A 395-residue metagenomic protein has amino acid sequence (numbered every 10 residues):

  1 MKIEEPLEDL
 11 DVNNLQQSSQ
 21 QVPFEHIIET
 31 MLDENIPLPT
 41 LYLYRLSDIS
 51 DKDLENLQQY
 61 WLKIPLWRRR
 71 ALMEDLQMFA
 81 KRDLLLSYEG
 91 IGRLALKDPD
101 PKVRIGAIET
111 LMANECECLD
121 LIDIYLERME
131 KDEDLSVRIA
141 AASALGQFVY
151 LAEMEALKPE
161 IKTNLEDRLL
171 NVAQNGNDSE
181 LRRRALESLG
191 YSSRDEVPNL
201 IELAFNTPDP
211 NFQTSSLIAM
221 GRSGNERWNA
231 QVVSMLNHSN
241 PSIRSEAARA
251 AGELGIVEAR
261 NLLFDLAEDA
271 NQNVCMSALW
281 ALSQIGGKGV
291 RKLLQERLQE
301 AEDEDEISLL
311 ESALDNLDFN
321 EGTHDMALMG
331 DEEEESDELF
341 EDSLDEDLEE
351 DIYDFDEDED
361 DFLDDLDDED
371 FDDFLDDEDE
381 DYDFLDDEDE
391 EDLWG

Functional and structural regions predicted by a protein language model:
M1-E34, L41-R45, A80-R82, Q284 (+2 more regions): DE-rich, low-complexity intrinsically disordered acidic tracts
D9, N13, S18-H26, I49-W61 (+8 more regions): Amphipathic alpha-helical scaffolding segments comprising HEAT/armadillo-like alpha-solenoid repeats
T30-A71, D75-I91: Alpha-helical solenoid scaffolds in large eukaryotic transport, assembly, and signaling factors
I36, L66-R70, P101-K102, E133-S136 (+8 more regions): Alpha-helix N-cap/helix-start positions at coil->helix boundaries
T40, R70-E74, I105-G106, I139-S143 (+7 more regions): Alpha-solenoid HEAT/ARM repeat scaffold
E74, E109, S143-Q147, E187 (+4 more regions): Residue-level signature of alpha-solenoid helical repeat scaffolds
Q77, M112, G146-Y150, G190 (+4 more regions): Structural signature of alpha-helical solenoid repeat scaffolds
P210, T214-R222, E226-R249, E253 (+2 more regions): Alpha-helical adaptor scaffolds
